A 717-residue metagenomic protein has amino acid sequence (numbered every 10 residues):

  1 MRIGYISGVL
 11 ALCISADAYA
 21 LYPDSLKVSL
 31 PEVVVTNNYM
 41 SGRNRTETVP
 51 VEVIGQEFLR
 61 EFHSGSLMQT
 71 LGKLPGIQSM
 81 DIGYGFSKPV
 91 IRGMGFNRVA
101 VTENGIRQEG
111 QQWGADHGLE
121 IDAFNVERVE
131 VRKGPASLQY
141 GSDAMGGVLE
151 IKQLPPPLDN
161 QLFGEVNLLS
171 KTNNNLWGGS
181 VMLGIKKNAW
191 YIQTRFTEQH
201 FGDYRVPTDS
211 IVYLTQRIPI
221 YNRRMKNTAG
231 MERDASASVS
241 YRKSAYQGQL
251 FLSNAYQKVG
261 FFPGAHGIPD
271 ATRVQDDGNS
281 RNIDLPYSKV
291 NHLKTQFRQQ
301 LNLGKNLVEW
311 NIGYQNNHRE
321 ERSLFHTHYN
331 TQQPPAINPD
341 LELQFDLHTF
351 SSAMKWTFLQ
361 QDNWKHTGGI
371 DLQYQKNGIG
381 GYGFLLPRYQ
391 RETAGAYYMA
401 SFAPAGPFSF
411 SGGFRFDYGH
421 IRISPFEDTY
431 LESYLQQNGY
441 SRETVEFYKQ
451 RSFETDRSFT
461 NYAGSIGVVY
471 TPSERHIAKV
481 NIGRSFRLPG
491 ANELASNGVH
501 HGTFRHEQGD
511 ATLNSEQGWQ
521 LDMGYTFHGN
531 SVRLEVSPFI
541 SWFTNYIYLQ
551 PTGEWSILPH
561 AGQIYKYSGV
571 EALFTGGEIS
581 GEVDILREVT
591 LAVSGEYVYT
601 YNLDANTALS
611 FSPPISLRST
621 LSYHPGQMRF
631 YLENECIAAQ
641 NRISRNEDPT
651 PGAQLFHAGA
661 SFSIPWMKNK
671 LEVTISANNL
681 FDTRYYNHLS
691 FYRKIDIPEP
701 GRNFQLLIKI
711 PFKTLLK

Functional and structural regions predicted by a protein language model:
A20-R60, F96: Short, acidic, small-residue-rich periplasmic hinge/interaction motif at the N-terminus of Gram-negative outer-membrane
R107-K133: Short acidic/polar hinge/loop motifs at secondary-structure boundaries that mediate gating or recognition
G110-Q112, N125-E127, L138-T208, A229-R233 (+1 more regions): Outer-membrane beta-barrel translocator/receptor signature
N167, T172, S280-R298, F345 (+9 more regions): Outer-membrane beta-barrel signature, preferentially recognizing the C-terminal barrel domain of Gram-negative
N174-H200, Y213-F262, N291-L293, F297 (+6 more regions): Transmembrane beta-barrel wall of Gram-negative outer-membrane proteins
F201, P207, W542-N545, L549 (+3 more regions): C-terminal beta-signal and adjacent terminal beta-strands/loops of Gram-negative outer-membrane beta-barrel proteins
K226-E232, Y246-G304, V308, N316-H348 (+3 more regions): Flexible loop and strand-edge segments within Gram-negative outer membrane beta-barrel domains
F539-F543, I547, T552-R642, F681 (+1 more regions): Gram-negative outer-membrane beta-barrel transporters
